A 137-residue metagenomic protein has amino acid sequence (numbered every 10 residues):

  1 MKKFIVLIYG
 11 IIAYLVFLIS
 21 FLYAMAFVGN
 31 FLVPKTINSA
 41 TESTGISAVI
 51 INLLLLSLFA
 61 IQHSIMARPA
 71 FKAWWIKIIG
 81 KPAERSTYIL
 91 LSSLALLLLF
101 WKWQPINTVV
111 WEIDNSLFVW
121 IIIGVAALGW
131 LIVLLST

Functional and structural regions predicted by a protein language model:
M1-T137: Membrane-anchoring alpha-helices and their flanking helix-loop junctions
